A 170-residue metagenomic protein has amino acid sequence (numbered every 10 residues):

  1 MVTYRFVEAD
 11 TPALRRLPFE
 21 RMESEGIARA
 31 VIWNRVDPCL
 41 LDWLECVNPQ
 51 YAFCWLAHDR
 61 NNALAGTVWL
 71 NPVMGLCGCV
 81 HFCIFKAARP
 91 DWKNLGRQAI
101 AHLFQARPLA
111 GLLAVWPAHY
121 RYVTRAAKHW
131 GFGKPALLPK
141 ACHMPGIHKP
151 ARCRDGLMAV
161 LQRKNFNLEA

Functional and structural regions predicted by a protein language model:
M1-L17, R21, G26, Y51-A88 (+1 more regions): Acyl-donor (CoA/ACP) binding surface of acyl/acetyltransferases
I27-V31: Residue-level signal for secondary-structure boundary elements
I32-Y51: Active-site rim helix/loop that mediates acceptor-substrate recognition in acyltransferases
